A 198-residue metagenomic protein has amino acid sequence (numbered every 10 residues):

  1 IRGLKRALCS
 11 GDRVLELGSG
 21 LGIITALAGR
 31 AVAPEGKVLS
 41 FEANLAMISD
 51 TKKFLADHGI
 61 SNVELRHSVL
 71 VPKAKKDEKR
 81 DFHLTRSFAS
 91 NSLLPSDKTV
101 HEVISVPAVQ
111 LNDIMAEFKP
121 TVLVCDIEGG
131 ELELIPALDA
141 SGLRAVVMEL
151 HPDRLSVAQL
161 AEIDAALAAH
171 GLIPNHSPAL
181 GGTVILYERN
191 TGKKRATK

Functional and structural regions predicted by a protein language model:
I1-K198: Phosphate/nucleotide-binding beta-alpha loop and adjacent structural elements of enzyme active sites
